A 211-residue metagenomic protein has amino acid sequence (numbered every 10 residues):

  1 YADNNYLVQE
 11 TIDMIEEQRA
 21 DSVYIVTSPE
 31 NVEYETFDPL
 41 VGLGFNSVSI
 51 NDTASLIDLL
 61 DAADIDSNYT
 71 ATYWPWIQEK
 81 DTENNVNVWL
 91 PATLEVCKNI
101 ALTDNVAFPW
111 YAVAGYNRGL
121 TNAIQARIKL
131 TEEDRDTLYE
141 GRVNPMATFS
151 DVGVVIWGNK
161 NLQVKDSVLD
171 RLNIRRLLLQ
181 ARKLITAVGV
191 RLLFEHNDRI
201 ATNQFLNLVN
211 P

Functional and structural regions predicted by a protein language model:
Y1-P211: Structured, hydrophobic secondary-structure cores that serve as assembly/anchoring elements
